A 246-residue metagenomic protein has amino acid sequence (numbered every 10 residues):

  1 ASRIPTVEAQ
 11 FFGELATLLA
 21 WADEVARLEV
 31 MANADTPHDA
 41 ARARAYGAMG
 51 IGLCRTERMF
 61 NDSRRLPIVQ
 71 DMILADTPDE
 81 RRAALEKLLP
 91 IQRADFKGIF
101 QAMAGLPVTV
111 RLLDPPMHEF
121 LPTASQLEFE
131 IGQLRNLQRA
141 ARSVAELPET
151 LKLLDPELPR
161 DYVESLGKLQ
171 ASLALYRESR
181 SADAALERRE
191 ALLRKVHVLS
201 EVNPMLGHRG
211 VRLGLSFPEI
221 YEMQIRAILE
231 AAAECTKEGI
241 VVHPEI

Functional and structural regions predicted by a protein language model:
E8-I246: Conserved alpha/beta-domain cores
